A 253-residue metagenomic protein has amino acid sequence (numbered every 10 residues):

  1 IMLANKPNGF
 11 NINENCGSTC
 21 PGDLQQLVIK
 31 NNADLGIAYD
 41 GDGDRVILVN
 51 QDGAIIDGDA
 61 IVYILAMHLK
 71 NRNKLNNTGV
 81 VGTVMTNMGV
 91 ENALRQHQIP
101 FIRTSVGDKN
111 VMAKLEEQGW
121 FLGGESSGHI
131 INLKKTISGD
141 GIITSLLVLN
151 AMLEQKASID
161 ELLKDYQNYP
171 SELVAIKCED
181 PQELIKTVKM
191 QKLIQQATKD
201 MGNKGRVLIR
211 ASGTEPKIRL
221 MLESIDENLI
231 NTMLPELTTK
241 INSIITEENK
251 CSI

Functional and structural regions predicted by a protein language model:
I1-Q155, N168: Phosphate-binding chemistry for phosphorylated carbohydrates and sugar-nucleotides
R95-I253: Mobile late-domain/C-terminal helix-loop "cap" segments that border catalytic sites or the cytosolic face
